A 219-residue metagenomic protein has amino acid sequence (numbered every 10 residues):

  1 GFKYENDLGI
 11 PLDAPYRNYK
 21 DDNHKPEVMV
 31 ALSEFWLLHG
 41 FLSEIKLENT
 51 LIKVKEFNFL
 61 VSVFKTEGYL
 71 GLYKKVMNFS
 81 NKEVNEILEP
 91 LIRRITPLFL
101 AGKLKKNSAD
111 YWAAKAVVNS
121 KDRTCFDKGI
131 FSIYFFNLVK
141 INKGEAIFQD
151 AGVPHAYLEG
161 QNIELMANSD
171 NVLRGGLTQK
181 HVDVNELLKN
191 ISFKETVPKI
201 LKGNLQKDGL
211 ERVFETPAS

Functional and structural regions predicted by a protein language model:
G1-E145, H155-S219: Active-site region of the double-stranded beta-helix
